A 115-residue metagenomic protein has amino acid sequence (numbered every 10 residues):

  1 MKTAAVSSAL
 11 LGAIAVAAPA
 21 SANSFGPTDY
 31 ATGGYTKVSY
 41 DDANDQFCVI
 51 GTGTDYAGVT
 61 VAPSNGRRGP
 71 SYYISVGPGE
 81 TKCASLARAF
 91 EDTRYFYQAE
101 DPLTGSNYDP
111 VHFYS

Functional and structural regions predicted by a protein language model:
M1-A22: Secretory targeting and sorting signals
S21-S115: Post-signal peptide N-terminal regions of Sec-secreted extracellular proteins
